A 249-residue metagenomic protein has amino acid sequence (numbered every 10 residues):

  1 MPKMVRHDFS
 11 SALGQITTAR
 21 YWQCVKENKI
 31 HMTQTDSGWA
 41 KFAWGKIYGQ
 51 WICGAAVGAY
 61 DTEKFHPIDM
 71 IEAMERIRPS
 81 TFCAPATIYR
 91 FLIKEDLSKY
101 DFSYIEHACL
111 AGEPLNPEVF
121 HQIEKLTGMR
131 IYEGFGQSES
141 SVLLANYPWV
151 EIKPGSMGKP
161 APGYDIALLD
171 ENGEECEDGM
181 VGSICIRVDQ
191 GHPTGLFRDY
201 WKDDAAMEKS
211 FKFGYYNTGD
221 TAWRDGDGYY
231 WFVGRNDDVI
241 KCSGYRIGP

Functional and structural regions predicted by a protein language model:
M1-T17: Conserved AMP-binding A3 loop
R6-D8, L144-P148, L169-D170, I186-R187: Short beta-strand-to-turn element immediately C-terminal to the catalytic PLP-Schiff-base lysine in fold type I
S10, T87-R90, E113-P114, G191: Alpha-helix/helix-capping structural signal
L13-I30, Q34-S80, E95: Conserved AMP-binding/adenylation subdomain of ANL enzymes
I52, P79-C83, I93-K153, D165: Gly/Ser/Thr-rich phosphate-binding loop
G112, G136, G158, D220 (+1 more regions): Active-site glycine-centered loops adjacent to acidic/histidine catalytic or metal-binding residues that shape
D170-N172, V181, G226-D227: Residue-level recognition of short loop/turn positions
E177, C185-P249: Conserved ATP-binding/catalytic segment of the ANL
